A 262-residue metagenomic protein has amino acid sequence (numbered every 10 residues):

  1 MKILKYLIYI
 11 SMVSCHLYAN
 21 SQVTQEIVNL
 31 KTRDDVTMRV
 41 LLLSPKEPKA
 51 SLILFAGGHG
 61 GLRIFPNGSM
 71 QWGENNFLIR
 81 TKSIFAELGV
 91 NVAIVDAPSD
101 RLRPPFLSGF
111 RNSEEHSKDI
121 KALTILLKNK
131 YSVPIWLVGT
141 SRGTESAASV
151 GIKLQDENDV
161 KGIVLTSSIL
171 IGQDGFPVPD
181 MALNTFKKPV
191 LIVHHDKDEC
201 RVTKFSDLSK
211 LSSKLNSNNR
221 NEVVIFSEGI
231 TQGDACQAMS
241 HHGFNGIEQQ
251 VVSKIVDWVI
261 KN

Functional and structural regions predicted by a protein language model:
I3-C15: Sec-dependent N-terminal signal peptides
S21-E47: N-terminal cap/lid segment of alpha/beta-hydrolase-fold proteins
P45-I84: Short, surface-exposed "cap/lid" segments of acyl-processing enzymes
F77, R103-K130: Alpha/beta-hydrolase active-site loop
K82-R103: Conserved alpha/beta-hydrolase
I125-T185: Primarily recognizes the serine-hydrolase "nucleophile elbow" in alpha/beta-hydrolase and SGNH/GDSL folds
G162-F226: The feature captures the conserved acid-bearing segment of alpha/beta-hydrolase catalytic domains
N218-N262: C-terminal catalytic histidine-bearing segment of alpha/beta-hydrolase fold enzymes
